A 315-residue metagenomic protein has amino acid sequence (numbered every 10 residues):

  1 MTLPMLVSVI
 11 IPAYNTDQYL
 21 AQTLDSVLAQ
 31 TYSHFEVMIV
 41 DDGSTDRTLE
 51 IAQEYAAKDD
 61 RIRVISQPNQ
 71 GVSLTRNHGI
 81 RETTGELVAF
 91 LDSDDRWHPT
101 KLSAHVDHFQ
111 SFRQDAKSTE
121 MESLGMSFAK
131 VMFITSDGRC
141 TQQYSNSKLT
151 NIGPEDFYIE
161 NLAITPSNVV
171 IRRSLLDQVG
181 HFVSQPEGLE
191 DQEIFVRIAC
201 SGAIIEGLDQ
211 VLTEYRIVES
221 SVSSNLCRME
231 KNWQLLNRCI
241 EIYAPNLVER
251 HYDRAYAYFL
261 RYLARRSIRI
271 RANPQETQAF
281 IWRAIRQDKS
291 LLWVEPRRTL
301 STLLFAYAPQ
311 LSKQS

Functional and structural regions predicted by a protein language model:
M1-L28: N-proximal low-complexity "stem/linker" segments adjacent to membrane-targeting elements
P4-V7, L28-I39, R47, D60-R63: Short loop->beta transition adjacent to catalytic acidic/histidine clusters or analogous donor-positioning motifs
S26, D41-E50, P68-Q70, D92: A conserved acidic beta->alpha catalytic loop
Q67-T83, A104: Glycine-rich, basic loop-to-helix element that forms the pyrophosphate-binding segment of sugar-nucleotide handling
R81, A129, S136, Y144-N232: Conserved nucleotide-sugar donor-binding catalytic segment
V88: Short aromatic/hydrophobic "clamp" motif used to bind/position activated sugar donors
T100-T141: Conserved donor NDP-sugar-binding/catalytic core segment of glycosyltransferases
C200, I205, I217-S315: C-terminal subregions of glycosyltransferases and related glycan-biosynthesis enzymes
